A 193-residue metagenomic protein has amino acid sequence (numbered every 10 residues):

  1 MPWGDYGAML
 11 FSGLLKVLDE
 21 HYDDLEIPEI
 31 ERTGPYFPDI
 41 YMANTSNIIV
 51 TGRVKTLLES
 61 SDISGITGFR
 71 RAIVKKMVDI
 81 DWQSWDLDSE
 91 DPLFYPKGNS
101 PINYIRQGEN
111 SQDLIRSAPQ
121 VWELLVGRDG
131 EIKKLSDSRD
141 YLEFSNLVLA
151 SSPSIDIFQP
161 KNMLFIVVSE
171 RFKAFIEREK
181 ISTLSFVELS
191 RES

Functional and structural regions predicted by a protein language model:
M1-S193: Phosphate/anion-contacting hairpin/loop surfaces
